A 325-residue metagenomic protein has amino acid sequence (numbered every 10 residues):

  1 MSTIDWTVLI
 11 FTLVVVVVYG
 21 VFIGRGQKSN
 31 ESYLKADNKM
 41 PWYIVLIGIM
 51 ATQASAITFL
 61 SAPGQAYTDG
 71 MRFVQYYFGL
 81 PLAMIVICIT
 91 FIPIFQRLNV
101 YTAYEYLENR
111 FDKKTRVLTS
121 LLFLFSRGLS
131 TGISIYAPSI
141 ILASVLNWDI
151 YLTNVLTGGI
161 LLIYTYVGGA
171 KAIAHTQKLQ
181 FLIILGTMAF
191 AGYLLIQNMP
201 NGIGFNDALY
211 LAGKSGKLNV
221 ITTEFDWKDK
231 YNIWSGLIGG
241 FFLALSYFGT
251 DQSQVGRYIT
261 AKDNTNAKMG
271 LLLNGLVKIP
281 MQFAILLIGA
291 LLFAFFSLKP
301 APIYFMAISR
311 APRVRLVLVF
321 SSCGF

Functional and structural regions predicted by a protein language model:
M1-F59, T165-G168, T187, N201 (+1 more regions): Membrane-interface "cap" regions at the ends of multi-pass membrane proteins
M1-G24, A36, M40-I44, G64-E105 (+2 more regions): Extracellular loop-to-transmembrane helix junctions
M1-S2, K35-N38, S61-Q75, E108 (+1 more regions): Loop-to-helix junctions at membrane interfaces in multi-pass transport proteins
L13-V16, T52-Q53, L80-M84, L124-R127 (+4 more regions): Residue-level recognition of pore/gate-forming positions within transmembrane alpha-helices of multi-pass
V16-N30, T90-Y104, I163, V167-G169 (+4 more regions): Juxtamembrane interface elements at the cytosolic ends of transmembrane helices in multi-pass membrane proteins
M40-I49, R110-T119, Q180-L194: Small-residue-rich segments of transmembrane alpha-helices in multi-pass membrane proteins, especially helix faces
I49, Y77, S120, N154-G158 (+3 more regions): Residue-level recognition of transmembrane alpha-helices in multi-pass small-molecule transporters/permeases
V74-Y166, G239-Y247, F325: Helix-loop-helix module between adjacent transmembrane segments
